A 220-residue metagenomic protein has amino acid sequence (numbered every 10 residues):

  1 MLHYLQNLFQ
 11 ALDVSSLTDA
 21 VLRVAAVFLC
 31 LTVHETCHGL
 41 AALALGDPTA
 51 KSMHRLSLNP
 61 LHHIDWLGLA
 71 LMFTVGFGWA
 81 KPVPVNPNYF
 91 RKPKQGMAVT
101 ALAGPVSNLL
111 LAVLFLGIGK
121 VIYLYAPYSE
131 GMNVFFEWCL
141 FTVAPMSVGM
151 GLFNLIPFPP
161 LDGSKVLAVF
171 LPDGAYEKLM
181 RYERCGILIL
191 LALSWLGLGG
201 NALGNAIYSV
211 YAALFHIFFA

Functional and structural regions predicted by a protein language model:
M1-A220: Hydrophobic transmembrane alpha-helices and their immediate loop junctions in multi-pass integral membrane proteins
